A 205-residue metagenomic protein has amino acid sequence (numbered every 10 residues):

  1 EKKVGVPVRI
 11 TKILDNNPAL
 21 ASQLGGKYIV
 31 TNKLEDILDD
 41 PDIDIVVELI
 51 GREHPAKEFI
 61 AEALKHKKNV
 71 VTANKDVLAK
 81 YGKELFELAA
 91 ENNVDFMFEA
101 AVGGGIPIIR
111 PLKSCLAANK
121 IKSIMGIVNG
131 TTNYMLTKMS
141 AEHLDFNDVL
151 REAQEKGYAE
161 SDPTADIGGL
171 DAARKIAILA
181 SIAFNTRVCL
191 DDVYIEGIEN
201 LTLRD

Functional and structural regions predicted by a protein language model:
E1-H66: N-terminal glycine-/serine-/threonine-rich beta1-alpha1-beta2 phosphate-ribose binding loop of Rossmann-like
V30-T31, E48, V71-A73, F96-A100 (+1 more regions): General beta-strand structural signal in soluble alpha/beta enzymes
T31, D40, E53, K83 (+7 more regions): Electropositive phosphate-/nucleotide-binding environments in soluble metabolic enzymes
I50, P55-H66, A73-C115: Rossmann-fold NAD(P)-binding glycine/threonine-rich loop
I108-I121, T132-N147, R174-V188: Oxidoreductase and adenylate-handling cofactor-binding alpha/beta cores
K122-M125, N133-L136, S140, E152 (+1 more regions): Catalytic, metal-anchored helix/loop core of enzyme active sites in primary metabolism
D148-D205: Substrate-binding/catalytic subdomain of NAD(P)-dependent oxidoreductase enzymes
